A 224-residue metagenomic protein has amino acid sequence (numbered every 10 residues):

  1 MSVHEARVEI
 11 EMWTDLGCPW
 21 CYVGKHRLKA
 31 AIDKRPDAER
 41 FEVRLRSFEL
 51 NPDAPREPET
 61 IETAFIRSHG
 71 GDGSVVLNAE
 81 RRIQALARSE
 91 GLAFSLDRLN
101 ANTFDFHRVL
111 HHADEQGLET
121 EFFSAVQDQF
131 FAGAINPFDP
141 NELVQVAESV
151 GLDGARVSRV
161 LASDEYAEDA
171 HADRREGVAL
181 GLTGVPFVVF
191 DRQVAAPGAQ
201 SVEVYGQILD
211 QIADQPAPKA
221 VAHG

Functional and structural regions predicted by a protein language model:
V3-W13, G17-D37, F41, L45 (+1 more regions): C-terminal cap of thioredoxin/glutaredoxin-like
K25-F130, A220-H223: Structural alpha/beta surface segment adjacent to cysteine/selenocysteine redox centers across thiol/disulfide enzymes
